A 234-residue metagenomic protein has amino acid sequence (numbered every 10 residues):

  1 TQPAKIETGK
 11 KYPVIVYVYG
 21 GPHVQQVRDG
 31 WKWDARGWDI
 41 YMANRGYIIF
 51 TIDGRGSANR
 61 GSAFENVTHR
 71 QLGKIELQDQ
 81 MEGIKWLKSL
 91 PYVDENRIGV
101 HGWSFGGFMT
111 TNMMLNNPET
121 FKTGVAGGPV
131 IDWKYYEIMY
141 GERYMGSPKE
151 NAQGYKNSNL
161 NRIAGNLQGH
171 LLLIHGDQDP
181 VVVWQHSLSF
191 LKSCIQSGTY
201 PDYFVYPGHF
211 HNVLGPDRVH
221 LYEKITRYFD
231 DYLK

Functional and structural regions predicted by a protein language model:
T1-K234: Serine-hydrolase catalytic core recognition
